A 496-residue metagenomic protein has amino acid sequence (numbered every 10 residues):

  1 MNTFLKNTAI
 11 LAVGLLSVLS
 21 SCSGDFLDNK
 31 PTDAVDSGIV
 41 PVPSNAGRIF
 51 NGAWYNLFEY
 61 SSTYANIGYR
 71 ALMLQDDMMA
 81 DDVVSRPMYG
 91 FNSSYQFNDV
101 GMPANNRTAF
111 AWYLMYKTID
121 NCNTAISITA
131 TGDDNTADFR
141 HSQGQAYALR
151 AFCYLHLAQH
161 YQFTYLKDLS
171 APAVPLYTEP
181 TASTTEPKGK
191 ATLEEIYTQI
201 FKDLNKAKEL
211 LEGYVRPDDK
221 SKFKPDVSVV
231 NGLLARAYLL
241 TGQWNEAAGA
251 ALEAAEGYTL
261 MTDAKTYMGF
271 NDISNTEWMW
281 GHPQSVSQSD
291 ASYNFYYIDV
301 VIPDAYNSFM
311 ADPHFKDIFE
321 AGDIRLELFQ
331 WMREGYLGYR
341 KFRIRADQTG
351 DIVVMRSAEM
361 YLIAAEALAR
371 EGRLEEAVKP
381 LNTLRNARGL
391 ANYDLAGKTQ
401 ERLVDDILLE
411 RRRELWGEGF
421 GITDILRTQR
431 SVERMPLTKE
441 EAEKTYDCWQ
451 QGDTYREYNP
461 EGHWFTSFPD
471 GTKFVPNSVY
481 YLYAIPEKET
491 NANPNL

Functional and structural regions predicted by a protein language model:
M1-S20: Sec-dependent bacterial lipoprotein signal peptides
C22-M73, A251, F319, Y393 (+2 more regions): Membrane-proximal, proline-rich intrinsically disordered regions
D36-I39, Y64-S85, Q162-S170, V174 (+2 more regions): Short, surface-exposed recognition loops and adjoining beta-strand edges that mediate ligand/DNA contacts, enriched
F50, F58-S62, E195, T241-G242 (+5 more regions): Extended ligand-binding clefts on enzyme/binding-domain cores
M88-Y161, A191, L204, E209-E212 (+3 more regions): Conserved, well-structured interaction surfaces
